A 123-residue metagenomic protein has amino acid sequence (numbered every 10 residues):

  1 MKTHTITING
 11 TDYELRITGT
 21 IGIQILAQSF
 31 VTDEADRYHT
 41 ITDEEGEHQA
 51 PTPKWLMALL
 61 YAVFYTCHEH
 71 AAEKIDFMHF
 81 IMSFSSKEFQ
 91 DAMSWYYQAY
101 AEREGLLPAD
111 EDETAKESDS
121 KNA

Functional and structural regions predicted by a protein language model:
M1-D12, F30-G46, H68-A123: Charged interaction scaffolds used for protein-protein
G10, I17-I21, F64: Generic secondary-structure microfeatures
I17-V31: Short, structural beta-strand-to-alpha-helix junction motif
T20, W55-L56, S85: Generic alpha-helix initiation/capping and coil-helix boundary signal
I21-Q24, H48, L107: Compositionally biased, intrinsically disordered low-complexity regions
Q49-P53: Short, structured surface segments that line ligand/substrate-binding pockets
K54-T66, Q98: Short, hydrophobic/amphipathic alpha-helical patches that form generic packing surfaces within helical domains
